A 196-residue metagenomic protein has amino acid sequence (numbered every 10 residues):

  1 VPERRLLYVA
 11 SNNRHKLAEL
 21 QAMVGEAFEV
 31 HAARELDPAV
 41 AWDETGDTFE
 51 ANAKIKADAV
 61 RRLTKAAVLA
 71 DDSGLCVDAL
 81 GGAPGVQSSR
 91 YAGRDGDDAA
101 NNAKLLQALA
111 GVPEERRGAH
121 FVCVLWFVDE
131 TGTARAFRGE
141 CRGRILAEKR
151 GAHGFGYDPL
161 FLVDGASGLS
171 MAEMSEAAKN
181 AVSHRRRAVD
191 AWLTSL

Functional and structural regions predicted by a protein language model:
P2-Y8, R14-A32, L36-L196: Anionic-ligand binding patches
